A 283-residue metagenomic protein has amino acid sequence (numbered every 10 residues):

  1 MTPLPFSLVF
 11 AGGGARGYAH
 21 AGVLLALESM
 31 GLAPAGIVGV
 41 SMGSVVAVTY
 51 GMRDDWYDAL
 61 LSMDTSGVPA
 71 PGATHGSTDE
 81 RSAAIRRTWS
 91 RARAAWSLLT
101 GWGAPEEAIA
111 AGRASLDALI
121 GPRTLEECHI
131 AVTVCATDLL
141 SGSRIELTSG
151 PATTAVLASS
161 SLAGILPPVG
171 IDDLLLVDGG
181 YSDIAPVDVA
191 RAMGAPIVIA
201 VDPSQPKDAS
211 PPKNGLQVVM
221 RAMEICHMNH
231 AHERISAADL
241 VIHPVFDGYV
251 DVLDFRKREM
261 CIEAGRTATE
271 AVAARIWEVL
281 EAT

Functional and structural regions predicted by a protein language model:
M1-V40, V48-T283: Patatin-like phospholipase
